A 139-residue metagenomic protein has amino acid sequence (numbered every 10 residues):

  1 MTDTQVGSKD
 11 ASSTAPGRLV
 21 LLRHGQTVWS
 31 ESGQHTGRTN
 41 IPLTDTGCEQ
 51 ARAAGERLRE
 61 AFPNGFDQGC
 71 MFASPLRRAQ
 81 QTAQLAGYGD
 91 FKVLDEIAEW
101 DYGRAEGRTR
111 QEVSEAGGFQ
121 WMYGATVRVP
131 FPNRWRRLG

Functional and structural regions predicted by a protein language model:
T2-R18, A53-A54, E60, V93 (+1 more regions): Acidic, low-complexity terminal tails and accessory targeting/binding regions of phosphate-metabolizing enzymes
T2-T4, G17-G89, A116: Active-site-proximal alpha-helix that buttresses catalytic centers in soluble enzyme cores
S12, L43, F72, R136-G139: Aromatic-acidic/polar surface patches that form glycan- and anion
A86-G139: Phosphate-handling substructures
